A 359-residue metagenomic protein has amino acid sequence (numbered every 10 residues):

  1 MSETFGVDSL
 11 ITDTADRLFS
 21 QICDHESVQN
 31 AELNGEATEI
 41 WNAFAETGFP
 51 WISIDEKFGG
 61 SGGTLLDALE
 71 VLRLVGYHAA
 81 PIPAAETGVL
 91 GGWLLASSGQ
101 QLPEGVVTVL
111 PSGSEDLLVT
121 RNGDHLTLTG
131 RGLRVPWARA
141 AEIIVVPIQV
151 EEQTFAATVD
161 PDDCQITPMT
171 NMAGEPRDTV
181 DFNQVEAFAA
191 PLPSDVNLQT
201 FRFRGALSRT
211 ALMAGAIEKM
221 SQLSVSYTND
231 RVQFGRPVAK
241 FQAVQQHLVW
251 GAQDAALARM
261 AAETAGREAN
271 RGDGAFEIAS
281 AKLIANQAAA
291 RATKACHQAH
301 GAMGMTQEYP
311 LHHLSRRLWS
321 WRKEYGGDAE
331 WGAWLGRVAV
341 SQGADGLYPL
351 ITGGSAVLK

Functional and structural regions predicted by a protein language model:
M1-Y77, F203-K359: Alpha-helical interface subdomain recognition
N34, S61-G62, I82-G88, L110-P111: Active-site nucleophile and cofactor-binding loops and adjacent substrate-binding regions of central metabolic enzymes
V71-L72, A80-W93: Hydrophobic alpha-helical segments that drive targeting, anchoring, or assembly
I82-P83, W93, S98-E218, Q222 (+1 more regions): FAD-binding core of flavoproteins
